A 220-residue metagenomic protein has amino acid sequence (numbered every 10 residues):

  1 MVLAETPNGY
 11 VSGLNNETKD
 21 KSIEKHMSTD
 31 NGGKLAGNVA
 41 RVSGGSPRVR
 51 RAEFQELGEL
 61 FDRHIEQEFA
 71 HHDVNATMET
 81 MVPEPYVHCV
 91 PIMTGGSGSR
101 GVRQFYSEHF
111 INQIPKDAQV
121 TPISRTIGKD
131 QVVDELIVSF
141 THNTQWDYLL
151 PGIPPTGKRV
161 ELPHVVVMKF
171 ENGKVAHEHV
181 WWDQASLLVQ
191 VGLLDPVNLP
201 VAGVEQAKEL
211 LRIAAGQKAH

Functional and structural regions predicted by a protein language model:
V2-H220: C-terminal and inter-domain tail/linker signature
